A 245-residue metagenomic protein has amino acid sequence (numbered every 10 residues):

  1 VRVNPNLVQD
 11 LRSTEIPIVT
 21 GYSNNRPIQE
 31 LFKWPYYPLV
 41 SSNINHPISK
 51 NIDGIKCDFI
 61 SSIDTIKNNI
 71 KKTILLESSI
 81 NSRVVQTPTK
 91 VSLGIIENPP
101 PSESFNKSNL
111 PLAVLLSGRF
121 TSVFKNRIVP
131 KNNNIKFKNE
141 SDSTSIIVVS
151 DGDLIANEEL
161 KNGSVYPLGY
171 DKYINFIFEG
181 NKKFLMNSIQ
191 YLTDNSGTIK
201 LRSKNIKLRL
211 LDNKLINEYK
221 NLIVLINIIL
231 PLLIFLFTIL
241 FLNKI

Functional and structural regions predicted by a protein language model:
V1-G197: Acidic, S/T/G-rich, low-cysteine, solvent-exposed domains in lumenal/extracellular/periplasmic regions of secretory
L93-I96, Y170, I206-L210, L222 (+1 more regions): Short, surface-exposed, charged/polar-biased interaction segments
K125, D194-L201, F235-T238, L242: Intrinsically disordered or highly flexible coil/loop and linker segments, enriched in small and charged/polar residues
K200-I226: Short, aromatic-rich amphipathic segments at membrane interfaces that lie adjacent to a transmembrane helix or signal
K220-K244: Selective detector of the "anchor" transmembrane alpha-helix that sits immediately C-terminal
